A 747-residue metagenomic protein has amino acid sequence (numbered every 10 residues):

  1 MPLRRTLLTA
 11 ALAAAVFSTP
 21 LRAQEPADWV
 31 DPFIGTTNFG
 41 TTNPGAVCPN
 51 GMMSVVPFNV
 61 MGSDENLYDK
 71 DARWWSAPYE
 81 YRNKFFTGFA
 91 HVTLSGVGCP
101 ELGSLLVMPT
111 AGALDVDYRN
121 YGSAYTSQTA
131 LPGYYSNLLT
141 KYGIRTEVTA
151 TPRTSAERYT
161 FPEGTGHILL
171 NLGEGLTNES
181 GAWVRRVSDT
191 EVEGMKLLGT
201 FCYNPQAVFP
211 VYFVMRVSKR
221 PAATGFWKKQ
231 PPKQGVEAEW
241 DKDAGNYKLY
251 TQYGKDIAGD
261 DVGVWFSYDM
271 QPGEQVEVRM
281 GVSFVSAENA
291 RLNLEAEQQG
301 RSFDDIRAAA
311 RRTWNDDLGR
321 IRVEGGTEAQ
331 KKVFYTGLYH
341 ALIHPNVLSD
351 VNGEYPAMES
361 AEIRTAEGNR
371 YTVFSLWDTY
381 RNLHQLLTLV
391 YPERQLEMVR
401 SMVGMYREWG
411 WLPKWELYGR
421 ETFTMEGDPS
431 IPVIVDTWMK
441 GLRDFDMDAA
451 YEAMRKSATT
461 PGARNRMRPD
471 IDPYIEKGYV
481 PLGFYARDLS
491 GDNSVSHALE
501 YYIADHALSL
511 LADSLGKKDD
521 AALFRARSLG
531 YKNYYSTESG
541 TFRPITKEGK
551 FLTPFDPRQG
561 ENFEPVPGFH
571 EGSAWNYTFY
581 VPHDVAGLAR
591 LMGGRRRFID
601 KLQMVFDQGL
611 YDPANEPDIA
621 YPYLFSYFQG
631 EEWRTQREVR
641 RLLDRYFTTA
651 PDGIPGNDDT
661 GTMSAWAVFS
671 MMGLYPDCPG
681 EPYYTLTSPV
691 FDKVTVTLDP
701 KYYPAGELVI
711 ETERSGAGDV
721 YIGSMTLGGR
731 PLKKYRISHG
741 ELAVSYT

Functional and structural regions predicted by a protein language model:
M1-L8: Bacterial N-terminal signal peptides that target proteins for export
T9-V16: Bacterial N-terminal signal peptides
T19-A23: Sec/Tat signal peptide C-region and signal peptidase I cleavage site
Q24-H384, T388-P432, W438-L499, A507 (+9 more regions): Accessory carbohydrate-recognition regions in carbohydrate-active enzymes
A504: ATP-dependent phospho-/nucleotidyl transfer catalytic cores
L698-P700, E707-R714: Beta-strand-rich recognition domains
